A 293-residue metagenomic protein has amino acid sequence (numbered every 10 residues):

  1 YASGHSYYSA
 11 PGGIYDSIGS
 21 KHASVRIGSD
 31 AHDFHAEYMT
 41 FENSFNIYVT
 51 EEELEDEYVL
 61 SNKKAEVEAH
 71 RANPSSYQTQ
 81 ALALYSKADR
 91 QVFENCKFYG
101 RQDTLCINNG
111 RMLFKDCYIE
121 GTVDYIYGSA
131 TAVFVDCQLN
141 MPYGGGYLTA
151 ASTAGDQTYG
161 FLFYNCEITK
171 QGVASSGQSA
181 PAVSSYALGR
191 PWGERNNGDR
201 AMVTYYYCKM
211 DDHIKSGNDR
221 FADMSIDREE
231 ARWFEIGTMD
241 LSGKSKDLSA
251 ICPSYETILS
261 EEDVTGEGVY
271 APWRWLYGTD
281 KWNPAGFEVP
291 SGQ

Functional and structural regions predicted by a protein language model:
Y1-Q293: Sequence-level preference for short, compositionally simple segments enriched in small aliphatic or small polar residues
